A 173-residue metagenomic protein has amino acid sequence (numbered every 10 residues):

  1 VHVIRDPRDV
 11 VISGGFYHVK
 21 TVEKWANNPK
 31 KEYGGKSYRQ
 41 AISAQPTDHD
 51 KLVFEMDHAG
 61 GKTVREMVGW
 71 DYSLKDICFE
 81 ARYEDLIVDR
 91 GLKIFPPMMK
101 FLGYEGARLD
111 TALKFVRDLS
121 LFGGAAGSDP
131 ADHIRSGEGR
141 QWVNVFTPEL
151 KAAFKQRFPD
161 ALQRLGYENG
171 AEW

Functional and structural regions predicted by a protein language model:
V1-G15, F154: Conserved phosphate-donor/acceptor-positioning beta-strand/loop module used by diverse small-molecule
H2-P7, E84-I87, F158: Short, flexible loop/turn elements at secondary-structure junctions
I4, I87-D89, P148, A152: Short, solvent-exposed loop/helix junctions and linker helices that flank or host conserved functional motifs
R5-R8, R65, R82, R135: Basic side chains
R8-S13, V19-K20, I87-G91, G123-G124: Short catalytic/ligand-binding loop motif for oxyanion handling, primarily in non-cytosolic enzymes, centered on
I12-V19, M99-G106: Hydrophobic/aromatic-lined pockets within catalytic cores
V22-P97, G106, Q156: PAPS-dependent sulfotransferase catalytic domain
D50-L74, K100-W173: PAPS-dependent sulfotransferases, especially Golgi type II membrane carbohydrate sulfotransferases
